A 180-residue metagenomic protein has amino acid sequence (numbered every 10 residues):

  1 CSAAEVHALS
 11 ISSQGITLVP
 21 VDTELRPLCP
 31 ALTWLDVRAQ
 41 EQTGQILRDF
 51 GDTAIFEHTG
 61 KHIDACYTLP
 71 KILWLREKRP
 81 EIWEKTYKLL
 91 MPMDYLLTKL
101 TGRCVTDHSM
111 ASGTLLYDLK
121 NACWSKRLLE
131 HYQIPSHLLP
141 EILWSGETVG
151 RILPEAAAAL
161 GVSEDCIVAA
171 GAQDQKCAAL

Functional and structural regions predicted by a protein language model:
C1-A4, L160-V162: Glycine-rich phosphate-binding loop signature in dinucleotide/nucleotide-binding domains
S2-L69: Active-site phosphate-binding/coordination module
E5-I11, L89, I167-A179: Short glycine-aspartate micro-motif
T17, V21, A54-Q173: Gly/Ser/Thr-rich active-site cleft segment
W34-L35, L128, K176: Solvent-exposed, well-ordered amphipathic alpha-helical segments that flank/support binding or catalytic loops
A39, N121, C177: Short, glycine/acidic-enriched loop or turn micro-motifs at the edges of active sites
Q42, K71, C177-L180: Adenylate-forming
